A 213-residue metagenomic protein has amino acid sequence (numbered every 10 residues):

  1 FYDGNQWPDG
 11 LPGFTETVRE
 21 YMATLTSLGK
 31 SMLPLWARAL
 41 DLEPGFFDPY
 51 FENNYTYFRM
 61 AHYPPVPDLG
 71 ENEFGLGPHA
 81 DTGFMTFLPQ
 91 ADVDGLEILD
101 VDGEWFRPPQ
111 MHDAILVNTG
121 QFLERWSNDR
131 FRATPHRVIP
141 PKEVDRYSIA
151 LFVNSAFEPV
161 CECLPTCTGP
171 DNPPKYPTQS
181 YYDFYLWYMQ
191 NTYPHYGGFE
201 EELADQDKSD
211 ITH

Functional and structural regions predicted by a protein language model:
F1-H213: Peripheral, non-catalytic segments flanking oxidoreductase cores
